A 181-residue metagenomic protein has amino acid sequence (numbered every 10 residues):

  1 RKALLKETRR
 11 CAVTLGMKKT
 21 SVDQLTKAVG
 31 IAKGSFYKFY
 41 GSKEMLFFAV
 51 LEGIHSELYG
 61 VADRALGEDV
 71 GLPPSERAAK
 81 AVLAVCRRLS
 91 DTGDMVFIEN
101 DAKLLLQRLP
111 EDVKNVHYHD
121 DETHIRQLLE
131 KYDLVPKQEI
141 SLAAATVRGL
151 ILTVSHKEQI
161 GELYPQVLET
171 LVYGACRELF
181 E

Functional and structural regions predicted by a protein language model:
A3, C11-M45, A49: Helix-turn-helix
E7-C11, A84, R88, L150: Short amphipathic alpha-helical elements of helix-turn-helix/winged-helix folds
F47-I54, V61: Alpha-helical DNA-contacting segments of helix-turn-helix folds
A49, D63-D91: Hydrophobic alpha-helical connector segments
S56-Y59, K80, R88-D91, L106-L134 (+1 more regions): Amphipathic alpha-helical packing segments from all-alpha helical-bundle domains
D63-A65, I98-R108: Short linear capping/connector segments at secondary-structure termini
M95-N100, Q138: Short, hydrophobic secondary-structure boundary micro-motifs
E130-A175: Hydrophobic/aromatic-rich alpha-helical bundle segments in the mid-to-C-terminal region
